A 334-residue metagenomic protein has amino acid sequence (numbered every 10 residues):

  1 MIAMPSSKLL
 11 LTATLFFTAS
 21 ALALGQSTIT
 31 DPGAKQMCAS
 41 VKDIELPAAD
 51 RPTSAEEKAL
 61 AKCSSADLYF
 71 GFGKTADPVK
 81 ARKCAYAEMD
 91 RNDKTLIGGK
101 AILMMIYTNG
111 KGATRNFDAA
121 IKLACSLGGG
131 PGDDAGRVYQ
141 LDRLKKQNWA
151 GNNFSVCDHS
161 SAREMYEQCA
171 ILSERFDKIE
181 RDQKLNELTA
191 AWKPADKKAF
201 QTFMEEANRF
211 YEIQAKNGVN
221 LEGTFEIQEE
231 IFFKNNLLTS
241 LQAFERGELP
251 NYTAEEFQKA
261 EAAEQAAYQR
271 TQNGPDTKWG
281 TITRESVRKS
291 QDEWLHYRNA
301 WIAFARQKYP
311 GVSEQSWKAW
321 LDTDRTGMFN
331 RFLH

Functional and structural regions predicted by a protein language model:
M1-I2, S20: Detector for intrinsically disordered, low-structure N-terminal pre-sequences
I2-L11: Bacterial N-terminal signal peptides that target proteins for export
L10-L11, F16-F17, A120: A broad, structure-centric signal for solvent-exposed, well-ordered loop/edge residues that line or flank functional
T14-Q26: Hydrophobic h-region of N-terminal signal peptides that target proteins for export in Gram-negative bacteria
L24-H334: N-terminal alpha-helical modules
